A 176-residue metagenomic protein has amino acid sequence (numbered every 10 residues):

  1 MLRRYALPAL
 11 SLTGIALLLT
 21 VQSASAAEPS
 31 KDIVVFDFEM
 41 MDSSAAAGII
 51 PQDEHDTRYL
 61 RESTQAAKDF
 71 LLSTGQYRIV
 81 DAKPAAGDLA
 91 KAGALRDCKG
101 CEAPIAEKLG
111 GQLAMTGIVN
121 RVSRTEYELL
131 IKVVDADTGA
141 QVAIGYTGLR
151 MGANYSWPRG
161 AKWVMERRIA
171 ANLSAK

Functional and structural regions predicted by a protein language model:
M1-L12: Bacterial N-terminal signal peptides that target proteins for export
I15-A24: C-terminal segment of classical bacterial N-terminal signal peptides
A26-A45, E62-S63, F70-G75, A103-K108 (+2 more regions): C-terminal/domain-edge helix-coil "capping" segments
S44-P51, K91-A92: Short acidic, glycine/proline-rich loop/turn micro-motifs
I50, E54-R58, M151, Y155: Charge-dense, low-complexity intrinsically disordered segments
D53-P84: N-terminal, post-signal-peptide region of Sec/Tat-exported proteins
S73-T116: Short, solvent-exposed, polar/charged sequence segments at loop or secondary-structure edges
